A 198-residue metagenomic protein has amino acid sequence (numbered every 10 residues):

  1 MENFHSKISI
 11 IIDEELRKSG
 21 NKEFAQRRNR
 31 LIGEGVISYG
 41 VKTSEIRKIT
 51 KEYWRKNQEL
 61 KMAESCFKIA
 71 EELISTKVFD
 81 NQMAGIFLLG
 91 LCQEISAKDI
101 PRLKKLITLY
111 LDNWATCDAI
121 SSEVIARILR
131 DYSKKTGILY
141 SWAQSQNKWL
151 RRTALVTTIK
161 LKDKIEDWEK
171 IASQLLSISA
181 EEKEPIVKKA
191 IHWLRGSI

Functional and structural regions predicted by a protein language model:
M1-I198: Alpha-helical scaffold domains
